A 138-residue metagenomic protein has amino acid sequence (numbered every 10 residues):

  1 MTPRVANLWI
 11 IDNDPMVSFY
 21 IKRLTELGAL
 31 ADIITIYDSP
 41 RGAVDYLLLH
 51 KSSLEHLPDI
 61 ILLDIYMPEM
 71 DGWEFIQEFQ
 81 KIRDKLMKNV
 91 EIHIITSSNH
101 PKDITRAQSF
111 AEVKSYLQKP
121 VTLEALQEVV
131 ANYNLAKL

Functional and structural regions predicted by a protein language model:
A6-M16, I21-T25: Conserved acidic segment of CheY-like receiver
I10-N13, Y37, I61: Conserved sequence signature across two-component system core domains
I36-L49, G72: Helix N-cap/capping motif at the beta->alpha junctions
K51-L62: Active-site beta3 strand of CheY-like receiver
M67: Receiver (REC) domain active-site loop signature in two-component systems and cognate sites in sensor histidine kinases
W73-L86: Short amphipathic alpha-helix used as the core "switch/output" element in two-component signaling
E74, K88-V90, S98-S115, E128: Alpha4 helix (beta4-alpha4-beta5 surface) of REC/receiver domains from two-component response regulators
